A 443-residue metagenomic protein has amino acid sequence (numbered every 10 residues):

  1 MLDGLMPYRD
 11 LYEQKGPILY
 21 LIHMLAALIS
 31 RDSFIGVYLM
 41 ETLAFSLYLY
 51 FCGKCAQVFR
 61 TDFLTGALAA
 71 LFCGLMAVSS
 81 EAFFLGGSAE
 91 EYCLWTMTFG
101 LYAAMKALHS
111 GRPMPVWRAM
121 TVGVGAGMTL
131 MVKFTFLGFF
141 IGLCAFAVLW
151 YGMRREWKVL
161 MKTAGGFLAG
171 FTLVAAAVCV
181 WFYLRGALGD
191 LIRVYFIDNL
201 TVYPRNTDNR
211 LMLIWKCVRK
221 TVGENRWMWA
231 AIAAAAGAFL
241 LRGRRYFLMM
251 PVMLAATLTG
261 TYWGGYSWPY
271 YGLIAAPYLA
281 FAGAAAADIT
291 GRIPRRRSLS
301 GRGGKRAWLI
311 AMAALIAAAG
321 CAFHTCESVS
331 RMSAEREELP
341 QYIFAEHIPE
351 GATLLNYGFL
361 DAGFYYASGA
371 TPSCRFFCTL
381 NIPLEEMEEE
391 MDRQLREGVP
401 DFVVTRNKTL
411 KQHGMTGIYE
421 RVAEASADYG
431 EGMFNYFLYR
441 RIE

Functional and structural regions predicted by a protein language model:
L39-R60, F99: Transmembrane-helix motifs of polytopic, lipid-linked glycan transferases
Y50, G223-P251, A255-T257: Hydrophobic, aromatic-rich transmembrane alpha-helices and their immediate juxtamembrane boundary segments
C52-A77, L94-W95, G111-P113, W117 (+1 more regions): Transmembrane-helix signature of polytopic, membrane-embedded enzymes that assemble or transfer cell-envelope glycans
Q57-R60, T98-T121, A230-Y246, A287: Membrane-interface transmembrane helices that cradle and orient dolichyl/undecaprenyl
Y92-G111, A126, A147, L279-A282: Specific aromatic-rich, kink-prone transmembrane helix
V116-F136, F140-A145, L173, L254-W263: Membrane-interface alpha helices of multi-pass inner-membrane proteins
G138, L258-G260, G264-L299: Hydrophobic/aromatic-rich transmembrane helices and adjacent perimembrane loops
V329-L384, M391-Q412: Short periplasmic/luminal acceptor-recognition loop of GT-C membrane glycosyltransferases, typified by
